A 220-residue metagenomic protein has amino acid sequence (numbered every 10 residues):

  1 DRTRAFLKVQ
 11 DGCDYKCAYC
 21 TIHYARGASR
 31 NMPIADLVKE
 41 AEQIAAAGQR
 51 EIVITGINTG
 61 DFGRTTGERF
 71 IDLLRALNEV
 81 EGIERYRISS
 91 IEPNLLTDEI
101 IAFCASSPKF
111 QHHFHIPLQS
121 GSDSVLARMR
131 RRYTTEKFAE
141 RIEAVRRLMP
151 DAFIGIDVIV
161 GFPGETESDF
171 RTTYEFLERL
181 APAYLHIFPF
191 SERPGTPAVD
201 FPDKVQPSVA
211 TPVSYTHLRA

Functional and structural regions predicted by a protein language model:
R2-A35: Canonical Radical SAM [4Fe-4S] cluster-binding loop centered on the CxxxCxxC motif and its immediate flanking residues
Y24-V53: Conserved alpha-helical substructure of the radical SAM core
L37, F70, F138, F170-T173 (+1 more regions): Aromatic/hydrophobic pocket-lining residues that form the small-molecule binding cavity in soluble enzyme cores
A46-E167: Conserved SAM/AdoMet-binding glycine-rich loop
G164-L177: Catalytic cores of alpha/beta
V199: Anionic-ligand binding region
T216-A220: Conserved small/polar residues in nucleotide/adenosyl-binding loops
